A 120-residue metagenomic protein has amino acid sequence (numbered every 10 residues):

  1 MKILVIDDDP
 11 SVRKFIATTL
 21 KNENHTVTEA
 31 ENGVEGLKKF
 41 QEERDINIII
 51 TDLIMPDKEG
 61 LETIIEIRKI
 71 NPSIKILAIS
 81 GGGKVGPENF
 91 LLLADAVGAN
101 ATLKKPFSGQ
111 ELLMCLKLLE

Functional and structural regions predicted by a protein language model:
I6-D7, A30, I49: Conserved sequence signature across two-component system core domains
P10-T28, V97: Two-component/phosphorelay signaling modules centered on CheY-like receiver
E31-E35, E59-T63: Acidic catalytic/metal-coordinating carboxylates
D52: Active-site residues of response regulator receiver
M55: Receiver (REC) domain active-site loop signature in two-component systems and cognate sites in sensor histidine kinases
E62, G83-L103, Q110: Alpha4 helix (beta4-alpha4-beta5 surface) of REC/receiver domains from two-component response regulators
I79-G81: Hydrophobic/aromatic residues positioned on beta-strands within the core alpha/beta folds
E111-E120: Receiver (REC) domain switch/output surface
